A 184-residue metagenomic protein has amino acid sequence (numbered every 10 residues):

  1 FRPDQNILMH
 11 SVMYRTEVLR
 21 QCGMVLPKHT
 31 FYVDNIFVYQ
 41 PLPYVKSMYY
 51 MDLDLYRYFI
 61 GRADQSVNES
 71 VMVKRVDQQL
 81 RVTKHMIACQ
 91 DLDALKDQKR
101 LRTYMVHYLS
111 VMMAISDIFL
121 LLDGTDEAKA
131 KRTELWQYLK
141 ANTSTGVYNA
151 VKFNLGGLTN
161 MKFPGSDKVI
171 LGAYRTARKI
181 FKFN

Functional and structural regions predicted by a protein language model:
F1-Y49, I60-M72: Donor-binding/catalytic cores of nucleotide-activated saccharide and glycerol-phosphate transferases/polymerases
M24, L42-V45, M51, D64-N68 (+3 more regions): Gram-positive cell-envelope targeting signals
F37, Y108-L109, K131, G172: Residue-level detector of well-ordered alpha-helical segments, enriched for hydrophobic/aromatic packing positions
L53-R62, N68-K96, I115, F119-T145: Catalytic core of nucleotide-sugar-dependent glycosyltransferases
D77, R81, R100-Y108: Residues within HEAT/ARM-like alpha-solenoid scaffolds
K96-R102, Y148: Short, surface-exposed acidic
T103-F119: Amphipathic alpha-helical repeat scaffolds of TPR domains
L121-N184: Membrane-interface aromatic/basic loop that binds lipid-linked glycans or pyrophosphate carriers, typified by
